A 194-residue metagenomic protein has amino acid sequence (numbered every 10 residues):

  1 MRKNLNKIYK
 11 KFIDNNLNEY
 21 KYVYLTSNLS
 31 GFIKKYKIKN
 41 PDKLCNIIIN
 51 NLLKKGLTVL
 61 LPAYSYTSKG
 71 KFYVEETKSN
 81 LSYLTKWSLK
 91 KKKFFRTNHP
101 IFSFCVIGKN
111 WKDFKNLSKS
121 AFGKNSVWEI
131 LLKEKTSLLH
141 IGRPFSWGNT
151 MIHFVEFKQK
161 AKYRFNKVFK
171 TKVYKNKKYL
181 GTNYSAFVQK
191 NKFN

Functional and structural regions predicted by a protein language model:
M1-N194: N-terminal and secondary-structure boundary signal
